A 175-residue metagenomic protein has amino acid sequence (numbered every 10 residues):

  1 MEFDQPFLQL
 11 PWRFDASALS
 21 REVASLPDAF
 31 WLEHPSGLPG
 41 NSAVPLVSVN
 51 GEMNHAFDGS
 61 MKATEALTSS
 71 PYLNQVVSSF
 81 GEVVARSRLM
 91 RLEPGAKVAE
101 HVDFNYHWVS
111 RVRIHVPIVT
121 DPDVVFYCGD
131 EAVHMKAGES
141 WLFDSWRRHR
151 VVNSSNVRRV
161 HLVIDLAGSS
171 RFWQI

Functional and structural regions predicted by a protein language model:
M1-F80: Non-heme Fe(II)/2-oxoglutarate
R86-R88, I114-H115, D123-F126, V160: Conserved active-site beta-strand-loop modules that form the wall/rim of enzyme catalytic pockets and either contain
L89-H107: Conserved short histidine dyad/triad with adjacent acidic residue
L92-K97, V119-D123, S169: Short, charged/polar surface micro-motifs in flexible loops or helix N-caps
E100-H101, V124-F126, F143-D144, R148-S155: Short beta-strand His + acidic residue motifs that chelate non-heme Fe in jelly-roll/DSBH and cupin folds
V112-P117, L142, N156-Q174: A short hydrophobic beta-strand segment most commonly corresponding to one strand of the jelly-roll/cupin
P117-K136: A short beta-strand-loop-beta hairpin characteristic of the jelly-roll/cupin
